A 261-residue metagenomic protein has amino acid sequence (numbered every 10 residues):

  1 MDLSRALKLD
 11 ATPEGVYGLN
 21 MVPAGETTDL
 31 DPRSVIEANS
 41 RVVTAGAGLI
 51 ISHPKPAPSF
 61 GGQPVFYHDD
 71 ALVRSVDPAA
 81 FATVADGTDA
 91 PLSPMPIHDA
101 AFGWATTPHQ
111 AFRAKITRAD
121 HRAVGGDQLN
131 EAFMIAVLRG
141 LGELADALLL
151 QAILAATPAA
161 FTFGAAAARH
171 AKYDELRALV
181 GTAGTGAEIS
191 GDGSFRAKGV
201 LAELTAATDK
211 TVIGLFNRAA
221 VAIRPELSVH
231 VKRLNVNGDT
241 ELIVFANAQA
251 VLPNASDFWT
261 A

Functional and structural regions predicted by a protein language model:
M1-S4, T12-P13, V124-E131, T162-A168 (+1 more regions): Alpha-helix capping and helix-coil boundary motifs
M1-V16, D86, T260-A261: Short, intrinsically disordered N-terminal pre-domain segments
L7, A11-D31, D146-A165: Short, surface-exposed recognition loops or helix-turn segments adjacent to catalytic cores
E14-V43, S190-A261: Sequence/fold signature of self-assembling virion shell proteins
G18-P108: Assembly/oligomerization interface modules of large self-assembling protein complexes
P54-A57, G126, N130-E131, G186-E188: Short N-terminal helix-initiation segments at or just after the protein's N-terminus
P94-F161, R233, G238-A246: Long, contiguous amphipathic alpha-helices that act as assembly "spine/axial" helices in icosahedral shell and virion
E143-A187, G191: Internal, well-folded beta-alpha domain core
